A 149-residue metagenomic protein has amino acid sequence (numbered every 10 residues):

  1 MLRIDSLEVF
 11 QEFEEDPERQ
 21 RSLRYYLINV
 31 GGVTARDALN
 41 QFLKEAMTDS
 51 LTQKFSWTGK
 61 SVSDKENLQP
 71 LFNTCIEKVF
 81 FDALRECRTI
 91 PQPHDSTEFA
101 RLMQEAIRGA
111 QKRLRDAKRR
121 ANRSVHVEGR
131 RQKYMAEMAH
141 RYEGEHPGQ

Functional and structural regions predicted by a protein language model:
M1-Q149: Folded interaction cores of globular domains that provide primary macromolecule-binding surfaces
